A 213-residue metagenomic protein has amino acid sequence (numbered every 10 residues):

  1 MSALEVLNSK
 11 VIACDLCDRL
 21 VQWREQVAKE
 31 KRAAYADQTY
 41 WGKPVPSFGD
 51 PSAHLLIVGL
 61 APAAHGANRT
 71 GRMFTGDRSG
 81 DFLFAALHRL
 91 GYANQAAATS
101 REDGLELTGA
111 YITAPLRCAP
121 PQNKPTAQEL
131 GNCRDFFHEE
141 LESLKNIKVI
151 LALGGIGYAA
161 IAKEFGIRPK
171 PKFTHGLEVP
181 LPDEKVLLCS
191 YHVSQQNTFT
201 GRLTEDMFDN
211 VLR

Functional and structural regions predicted by a protein language model:
S2-R213: A polyanion-binding, active-site-adjacent surface
